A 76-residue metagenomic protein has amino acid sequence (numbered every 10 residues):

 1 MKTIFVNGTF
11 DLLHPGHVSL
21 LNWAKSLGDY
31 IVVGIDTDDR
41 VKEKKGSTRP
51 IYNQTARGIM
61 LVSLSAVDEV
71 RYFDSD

Functional and structural regions predicted by a protein language model:
M1-D76: Nucleotidyltransferase catalytic core that binds NTPs
